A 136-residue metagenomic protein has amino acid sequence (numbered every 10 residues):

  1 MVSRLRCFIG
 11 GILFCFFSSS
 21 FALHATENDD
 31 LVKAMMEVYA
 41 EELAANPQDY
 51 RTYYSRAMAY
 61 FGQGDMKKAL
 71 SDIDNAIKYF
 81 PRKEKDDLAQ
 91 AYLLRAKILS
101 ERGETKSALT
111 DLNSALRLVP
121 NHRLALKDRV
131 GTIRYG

Functional and structural regions predicted by a protein language model:
V2-R6, G11, C15-G136: Alpha-helical tetratricopeptide repeat
